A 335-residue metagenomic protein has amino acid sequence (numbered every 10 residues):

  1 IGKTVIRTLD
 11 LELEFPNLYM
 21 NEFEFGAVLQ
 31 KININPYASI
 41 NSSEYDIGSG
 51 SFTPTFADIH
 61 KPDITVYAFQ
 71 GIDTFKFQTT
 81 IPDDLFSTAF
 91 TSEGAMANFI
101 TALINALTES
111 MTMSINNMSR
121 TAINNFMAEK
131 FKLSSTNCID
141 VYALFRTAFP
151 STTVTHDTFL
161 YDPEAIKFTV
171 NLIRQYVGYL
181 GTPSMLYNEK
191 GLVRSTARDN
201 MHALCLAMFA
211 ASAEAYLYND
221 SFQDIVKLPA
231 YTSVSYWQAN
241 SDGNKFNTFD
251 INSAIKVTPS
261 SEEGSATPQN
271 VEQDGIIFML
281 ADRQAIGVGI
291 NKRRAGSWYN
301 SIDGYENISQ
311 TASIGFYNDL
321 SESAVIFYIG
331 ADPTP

Functional and structural regions predicted by a protein language model:
I1-G2, I6-T8, E12, Q223-P335: Extended, compositionally biased alpha-helical segments that mediate assembly or anchoring
I1-T79: Assembly/oligomerization interface modules of large self-assembling protein complexes
L11-P16, N116, R120-K130, M185-V193: Short glycine-rich, low-complexity/disordered patches
A27, E129-L133, T334: Alpha-helix boundary/capping detector
T65-D140, G304-A312: Long, contiguous amphipathic alpha-helices that act as assembly "spine/axial" helices in icosahedral shell and virion
S92, L206, A210, A281-D282: Polar helix-capping/helix-linker motif
E109-R120, T182, L186, Y317 (+1 more regions): Intrinsically disordered or highly flexible coil/loop and linker segments, enriched in small and charged/polar residues
K132-V257: Extended, solvent-exposed, turn-rich assembly/linker loops in the middle of proteins
